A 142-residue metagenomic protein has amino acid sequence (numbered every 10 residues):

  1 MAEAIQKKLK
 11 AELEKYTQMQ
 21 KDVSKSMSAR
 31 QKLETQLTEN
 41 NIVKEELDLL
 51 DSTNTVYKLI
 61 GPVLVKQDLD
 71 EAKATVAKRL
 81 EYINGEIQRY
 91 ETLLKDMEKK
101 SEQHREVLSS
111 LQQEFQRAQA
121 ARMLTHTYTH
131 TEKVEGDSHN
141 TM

Functional and structural regions predicted by a protein language model:
M1-S24: Short, charge-rich amphipathic alpha-helices with coiled-coil/heptad character
E3, Q20-D22, Q31-K32, V63-L64 (+3 more regions): Extended, charged amphipathic alpha-helical "stalk" segments
A4, D96, N140-M142: Small/polar/charged residue-enriched interaction surfaces, especially the RNA/DNA-contacting tracks of RNP/CRISPR
M27, E34, N41, D48-D51 (+7 more regions): Coiled-coil heptad-register positions
E45-A72, E135: Short coil/loop "hinge" linkers that interrupt or connect long alpha-helical coiled-coils or helical hairpins
V65-Y90: Mid-chain, well-packed structural core segment of small domains
T125-T131: Intrinsically disordered, low-complexity terminal segments enriched in Ser/Thr
